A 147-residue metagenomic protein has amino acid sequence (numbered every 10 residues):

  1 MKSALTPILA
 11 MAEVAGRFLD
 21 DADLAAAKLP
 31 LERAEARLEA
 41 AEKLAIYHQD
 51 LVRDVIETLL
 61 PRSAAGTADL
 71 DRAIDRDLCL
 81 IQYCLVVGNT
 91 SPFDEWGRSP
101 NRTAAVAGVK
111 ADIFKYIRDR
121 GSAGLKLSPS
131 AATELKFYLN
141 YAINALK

Functional and structural regions predicted by a protein language model:
M1-K115, S122-K147: Core of compact, soluble alpha-helical bundle domains
